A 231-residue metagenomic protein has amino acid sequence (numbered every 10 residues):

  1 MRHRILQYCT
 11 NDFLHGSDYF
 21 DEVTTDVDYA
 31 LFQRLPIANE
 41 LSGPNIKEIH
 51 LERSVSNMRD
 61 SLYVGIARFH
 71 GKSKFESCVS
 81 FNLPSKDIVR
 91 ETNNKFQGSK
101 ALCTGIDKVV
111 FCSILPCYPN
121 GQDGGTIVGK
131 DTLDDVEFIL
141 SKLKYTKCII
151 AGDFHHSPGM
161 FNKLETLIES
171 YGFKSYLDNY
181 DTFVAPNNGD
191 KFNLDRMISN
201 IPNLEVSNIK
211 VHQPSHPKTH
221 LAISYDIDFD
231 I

Functional and structural regions predicted by a protein language model:
M1-L6, K72-S77, K95-P116, N120 (+1 more regions): Beta-strand-turn-beta hairpins that frame and shape the catalytic cleft of phosphate-ester-processing enzymes
H3-T10, F20-G43, F111, I139-F161 (+3 more regions): Active-site beta-strand/loop signature of hydrolases that rely on acidic residues for catalysis
N11-F13, P36-A38, K74, P116-P119 (+4 more regions): Short, solvent-exposed loop/turn segments at secondary-structure junctions
L14-G16, A38-L41, Y63, P119-Q122 (+2 more regions): Short catalytic/ligand-binding loop motif for oxyanion handling, primarily in non-cytosolic enzymes, centered on
Y29-K108, M197, E205, K210-P217 (+1 more regions): Structured beta-strand-rich core segments of catalytic domains in phosphoester-bond hydrolases
L83-T92, I114-K130: Surface-exposed cleft-lining segments at the edges of enzyme active sites
I88, C148, H156-I231: Metal-dependent phosphoester-hydrolase catalytic domains
Q122-T146: A long, amphipathic alpha-helix that forms part of the scaffold/cap immediately adjacent to metal-dependent active
